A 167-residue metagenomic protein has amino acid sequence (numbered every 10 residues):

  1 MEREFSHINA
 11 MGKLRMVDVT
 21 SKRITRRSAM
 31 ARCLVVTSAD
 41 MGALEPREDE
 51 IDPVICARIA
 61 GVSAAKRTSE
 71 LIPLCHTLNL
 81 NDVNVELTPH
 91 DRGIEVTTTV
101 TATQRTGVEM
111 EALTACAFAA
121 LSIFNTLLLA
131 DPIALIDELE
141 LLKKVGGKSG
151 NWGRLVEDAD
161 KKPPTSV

Functional and structural regions predicted by a protein language model:
M1-H76, N81-V167: C-terminal binding/interaction regions
